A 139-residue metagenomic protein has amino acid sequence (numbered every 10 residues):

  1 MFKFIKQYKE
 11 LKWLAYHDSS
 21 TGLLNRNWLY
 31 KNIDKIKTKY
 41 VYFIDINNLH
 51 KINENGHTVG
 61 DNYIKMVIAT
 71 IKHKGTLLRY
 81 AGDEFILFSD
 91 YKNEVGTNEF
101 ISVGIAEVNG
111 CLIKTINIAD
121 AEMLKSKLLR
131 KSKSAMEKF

Functional and structural regions predicted by a protein language model:
Y16, L24-Y40, N47-K72, L78-G82 (+3 more regions): Conserved long alpha-helical elements within nucleotide-processing catalytic cores of c-di-GMP signaling and class III
T21: Acidic carboxylate motifs that coordinate Ca2+ or other divalent cations, activating on Asp/Glu
H57, A106-F139: Catalytic-core segments of nucleotide cyclases and related cyclic-nucleotide turnover enzymes
D83-K92, I105-A106: Short beta-strand->loop micro-motif that forms the acidic, two-metal-ion catalytic signature in nucleotide-processing
K92-G96, K114: Short, conserved charged micro-motifs
E99-S102: PAS and PAS-like sensory/regulatory domains
